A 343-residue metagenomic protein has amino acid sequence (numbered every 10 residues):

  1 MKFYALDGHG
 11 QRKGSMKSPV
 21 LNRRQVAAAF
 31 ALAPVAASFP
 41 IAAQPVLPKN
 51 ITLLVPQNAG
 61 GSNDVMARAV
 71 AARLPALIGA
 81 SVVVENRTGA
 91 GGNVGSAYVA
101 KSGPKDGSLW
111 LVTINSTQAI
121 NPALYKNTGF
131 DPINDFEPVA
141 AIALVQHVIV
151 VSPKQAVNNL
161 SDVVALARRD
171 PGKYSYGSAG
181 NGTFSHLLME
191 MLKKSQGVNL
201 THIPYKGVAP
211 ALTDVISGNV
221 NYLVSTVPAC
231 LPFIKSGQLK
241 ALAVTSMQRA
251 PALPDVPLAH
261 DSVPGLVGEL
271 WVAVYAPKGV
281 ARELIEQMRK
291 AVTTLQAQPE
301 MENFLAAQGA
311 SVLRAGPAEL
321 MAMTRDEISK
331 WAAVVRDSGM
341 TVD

Functional and structural regions predicted by a protein language model:
A5, P48-N50, K194-S195, K235 (+1 more regions): An extracytoplasmic/periplasmic, membrane-proximal ligand-sensing/linker region
K17-A33: N-terminal secretory signal peptides and thylakoid transit peptides that target proteins across membranes
S38-P40: N-terminal signal peptide c-region/cleavage motif recognized by signal peptidases
A43-N134, K173, N181, G197-V224 (+2 more regions): N-terminal (or domain-start) structured segment
K101-S108, A123-P210, A259, P264 (+1 more regions): Hinge/capping helix and adjacent helix->loop/strand transition within the periplasmic-binding protein
L111-T117, S178, V208, S225-C230 (+3 more regions): Beta->alpha turn/N-cap motifs
T117-N127, K193-S195, Y222-D255: A ligand-binding cleft/hinge motif common to bilobed small-molecule-binding domains
